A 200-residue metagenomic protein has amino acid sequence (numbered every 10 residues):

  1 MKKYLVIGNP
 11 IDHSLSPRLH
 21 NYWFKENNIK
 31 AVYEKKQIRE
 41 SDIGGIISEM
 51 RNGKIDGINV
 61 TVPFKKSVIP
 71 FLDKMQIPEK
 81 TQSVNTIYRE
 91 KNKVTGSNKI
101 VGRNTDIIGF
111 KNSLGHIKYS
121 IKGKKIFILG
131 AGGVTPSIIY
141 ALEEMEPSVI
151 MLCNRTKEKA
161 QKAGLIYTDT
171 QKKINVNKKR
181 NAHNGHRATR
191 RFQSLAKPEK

Functional and structural regions predicted by a protein language model:
K2-I117: Phosphate/diphosphate ligand-binding glycine-rich loop within oxidoreductases
K3, V32, K125, S148-V149: Residues at the starts of beta-strands that form the adenosine-phosphate
G8, N104-I107, L114-G115, K122-P147 (+1 more regions): Glycine-rich adenosine-cofactor-binding loop
D56, S148, R180-H183: Conserved acidic residues
S67, K157-K162, F192-L195: Short, charged/polar "capping" segments at the starts of alpha-helices and the immediately preceding loops
M145-T170: NAD(P)-binding Rossmann-fold cofactor-contacting core
D169-K200: Rossmann-like adenosine-cofactor binding region
